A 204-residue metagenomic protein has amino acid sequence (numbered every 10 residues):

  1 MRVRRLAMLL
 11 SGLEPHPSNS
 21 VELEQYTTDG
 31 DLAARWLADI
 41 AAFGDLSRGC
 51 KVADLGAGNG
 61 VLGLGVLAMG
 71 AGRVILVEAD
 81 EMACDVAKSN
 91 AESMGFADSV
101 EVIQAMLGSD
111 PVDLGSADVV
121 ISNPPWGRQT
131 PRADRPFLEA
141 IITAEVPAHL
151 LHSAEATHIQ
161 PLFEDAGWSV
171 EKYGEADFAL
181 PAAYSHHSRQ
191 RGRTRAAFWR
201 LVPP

Functional and structural regions predicted by a protein language model:
M1-A53, L62-L64: S-adenosyl-L-methionine
G56: Conserved S-adenosyl-L-methionine
N59-A71: Conserved SAM-binding loop of SAM-dependent methyltransferases across substrates and taxa, primarily the Class I
G70, S93-A97, A166-W168: Short helix-capping segments at alpha-helix termini
R73-E78: Conserved SAM-binding motif I beta-strand of class I
M82: Conserved Rossmann-like nucleotide-cofactor binding loop
V86-L114: S-adenosyl-L-methionine
Q104-A197: S-adenosylmethionine
